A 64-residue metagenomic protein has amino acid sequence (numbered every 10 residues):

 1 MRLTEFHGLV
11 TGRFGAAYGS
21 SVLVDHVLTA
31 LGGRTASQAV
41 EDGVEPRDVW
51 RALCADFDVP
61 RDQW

Functional and structural regions predicted by a protein language model:
M1-W64: C-terminal alpha-helical interaction appendages
